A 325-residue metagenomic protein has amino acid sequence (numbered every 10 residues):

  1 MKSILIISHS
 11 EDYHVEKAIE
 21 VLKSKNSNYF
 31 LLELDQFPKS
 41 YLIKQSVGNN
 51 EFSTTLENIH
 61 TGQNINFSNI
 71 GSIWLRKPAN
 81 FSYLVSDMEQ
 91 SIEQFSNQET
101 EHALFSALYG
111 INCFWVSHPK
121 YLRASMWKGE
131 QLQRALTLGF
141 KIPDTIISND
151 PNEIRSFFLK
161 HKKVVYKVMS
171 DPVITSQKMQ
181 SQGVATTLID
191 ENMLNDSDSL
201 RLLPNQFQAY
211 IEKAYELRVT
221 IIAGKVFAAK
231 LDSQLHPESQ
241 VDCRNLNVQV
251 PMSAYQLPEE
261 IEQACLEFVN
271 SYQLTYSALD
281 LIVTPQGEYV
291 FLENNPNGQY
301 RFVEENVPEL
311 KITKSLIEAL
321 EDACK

Functional and structural regions predicted by a protein language model:
M1-L5: Extreme N-terminal starter segment of soluble prokaryotic enzymes
I6-I7, I222: Short hydrophobic segments within beta-strands
H9-V21, F30-K141, S156: Conserved N-proximal alpha/beta basic substrate-recognition cap immediately N-terminal to, or forming the N-lobe
L22, L159-L257: Phosphate-binding site of ATP-dependent enzymes
G48, I59-H60, I221-K225, T284-G287: Short acidic-glycine loop/turn motifs at beta-strand connectors
K77-F81, D171, N297: Short glycine-rich anion-binding loops that position phosphate/pyrophosphate groups of nucleotides and phosphorylated
E130-Q182: Loop-centered beta-sheet repeat module
S253-Q263, E267-L274, V283-K325: C-terminal active-site "lid" helix and adjoining low-complexity regulatory extension at the edge of ATP-using catalytic
